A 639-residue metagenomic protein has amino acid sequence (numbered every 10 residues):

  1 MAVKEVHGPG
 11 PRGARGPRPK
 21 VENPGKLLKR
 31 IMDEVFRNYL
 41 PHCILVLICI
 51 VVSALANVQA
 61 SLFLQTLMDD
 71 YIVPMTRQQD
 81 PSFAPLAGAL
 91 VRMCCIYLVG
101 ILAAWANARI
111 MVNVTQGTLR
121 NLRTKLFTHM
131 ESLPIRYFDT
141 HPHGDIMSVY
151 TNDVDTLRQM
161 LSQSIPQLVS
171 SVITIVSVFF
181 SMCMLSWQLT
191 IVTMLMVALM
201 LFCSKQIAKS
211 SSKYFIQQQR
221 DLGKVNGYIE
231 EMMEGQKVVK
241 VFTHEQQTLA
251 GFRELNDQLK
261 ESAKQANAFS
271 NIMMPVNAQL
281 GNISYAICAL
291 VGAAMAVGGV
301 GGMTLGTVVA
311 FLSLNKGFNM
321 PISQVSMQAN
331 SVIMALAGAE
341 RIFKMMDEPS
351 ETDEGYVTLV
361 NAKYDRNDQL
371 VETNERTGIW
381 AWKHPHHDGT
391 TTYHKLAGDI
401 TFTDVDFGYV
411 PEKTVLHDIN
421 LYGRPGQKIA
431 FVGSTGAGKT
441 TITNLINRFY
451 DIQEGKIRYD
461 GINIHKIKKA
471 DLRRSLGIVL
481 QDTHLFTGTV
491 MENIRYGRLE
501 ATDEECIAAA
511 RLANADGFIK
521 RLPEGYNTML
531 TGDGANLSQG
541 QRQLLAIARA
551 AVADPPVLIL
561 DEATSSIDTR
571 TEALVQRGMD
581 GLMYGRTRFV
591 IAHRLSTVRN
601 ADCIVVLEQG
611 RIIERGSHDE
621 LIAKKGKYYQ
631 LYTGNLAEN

Functional and structural regions predicted by a protein language model:
M1-N57, I72-M93, N107-M111, T115 (+8 more regions): Membrane-integrated ABC transporters
G10-P19, Q116, T124-S148, N152-V154 (+5 more regions): Short intracellular "coupling" helices and adjacent cytoplasmic loop segments at the cytosolic face of multi-pass
P17-G25, I48-C49, A56-I72, A87 (+13 more regions): Juxtamembrane helix-loop junctions of ABC transporter transmembrane domains
K29, I48, A103, N107 (+5 more regions): Hydrophobic alpha-helical transmembrane segments of ABC transporter permease domains
R37-L40, I135-R136, N152-L161, I165 (+6 more regions): An intracellular "coupling" helix at the cytosolic face of ABC transporter transmembrane type-1 domains
N38, H42-L55, Q59, I96 (+2 more regions): Transmembrane helices of ABC transporter permease
P74, S181-L195, Q265, F269-E340 (+2 more regions): Helix-loop-helix
Q79, A362-N639: ABC-type nucleotide-binding domain
